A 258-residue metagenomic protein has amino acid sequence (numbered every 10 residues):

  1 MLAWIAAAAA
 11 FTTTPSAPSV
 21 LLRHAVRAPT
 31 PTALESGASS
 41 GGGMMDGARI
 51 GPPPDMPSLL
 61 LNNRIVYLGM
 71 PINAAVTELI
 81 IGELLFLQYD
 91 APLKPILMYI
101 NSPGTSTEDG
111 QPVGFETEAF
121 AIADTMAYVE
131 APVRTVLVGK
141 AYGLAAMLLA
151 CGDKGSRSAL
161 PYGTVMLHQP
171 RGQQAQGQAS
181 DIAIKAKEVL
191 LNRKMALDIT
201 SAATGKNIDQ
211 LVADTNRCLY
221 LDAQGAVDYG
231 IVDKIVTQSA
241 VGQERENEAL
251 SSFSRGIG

Functional and structural regions predicted by a protein language model:
W4, A10-Y142, C151-G258: N-terminal organellar transit peptides
A145-M147: Active-site alpha-helical elements of protease catalytic centers
